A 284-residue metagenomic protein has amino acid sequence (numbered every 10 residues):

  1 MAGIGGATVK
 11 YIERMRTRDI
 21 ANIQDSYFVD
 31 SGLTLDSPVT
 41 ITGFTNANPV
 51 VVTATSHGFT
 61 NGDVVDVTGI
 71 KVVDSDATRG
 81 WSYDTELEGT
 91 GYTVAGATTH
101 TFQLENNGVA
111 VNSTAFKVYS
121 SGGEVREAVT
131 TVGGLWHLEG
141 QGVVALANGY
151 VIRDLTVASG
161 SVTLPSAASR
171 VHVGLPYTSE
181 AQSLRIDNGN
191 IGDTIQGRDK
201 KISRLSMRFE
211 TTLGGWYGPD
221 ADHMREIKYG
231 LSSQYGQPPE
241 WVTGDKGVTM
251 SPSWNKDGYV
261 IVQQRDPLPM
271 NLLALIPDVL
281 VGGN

Functional and structural regions predicted by a protein language model:
M1-G3: Short beta-strand elements that form the blades of beta-propeller/WD-repeat-like and other beta-sheet-rich scaffold
K10-R14: Beta-propeller blade signature
M15-L35, E124-I152, Y177-T212, A221: Extended beta-strand solenoid/passenger and fiber regions
L35-G142, Y150-T178, L231-P239: Small/polar beta-strand repeat architecture
V73-D76, T211-W216: Extended, low-complexity, turn-rich repeat/linker tracts enriched in Gly/Pro/Ser/Thr and Asp/Glu that occur
T163-P165, S233-L280: Beta-sandwich interaction modules
L175-L184, R265-L272: Short acidic/polar inter-strand loop motif in beta-rich domains
L213-Y229: Short, surface-exposed beta-strand/strand-loop-strand elements in extracellular ectodomains
